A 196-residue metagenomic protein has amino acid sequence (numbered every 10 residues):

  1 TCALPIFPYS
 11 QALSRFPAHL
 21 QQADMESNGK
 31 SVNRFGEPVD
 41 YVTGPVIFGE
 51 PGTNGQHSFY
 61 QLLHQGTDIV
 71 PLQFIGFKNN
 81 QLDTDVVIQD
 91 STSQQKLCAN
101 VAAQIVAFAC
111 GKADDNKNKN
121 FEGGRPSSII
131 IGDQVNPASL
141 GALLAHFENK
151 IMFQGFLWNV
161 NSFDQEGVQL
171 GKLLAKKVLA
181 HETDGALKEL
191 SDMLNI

Functional and structural regions predicted by a protein language model:
T1-I196: A SIS-like phosphosugar-recognition module
